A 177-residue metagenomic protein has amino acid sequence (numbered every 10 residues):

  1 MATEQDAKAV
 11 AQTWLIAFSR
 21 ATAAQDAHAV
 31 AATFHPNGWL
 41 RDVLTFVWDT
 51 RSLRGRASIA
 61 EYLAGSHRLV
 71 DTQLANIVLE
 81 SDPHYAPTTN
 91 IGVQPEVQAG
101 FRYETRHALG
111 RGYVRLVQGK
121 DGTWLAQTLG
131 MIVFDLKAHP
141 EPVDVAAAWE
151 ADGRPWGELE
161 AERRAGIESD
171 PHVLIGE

Functional and structural regions predicted by a protein language model:
M1-P36, A161-H172: Short, low-complexity N-terminal intrinsically disordered segments enriched in polar/charged residues
V10, R20, A24-V93: A solvent-exposed, acidic/Ser-Thr-rich amphipathic alpha-helical stretch
R56-A64, L69-T72, A138-E141, V145-A148 (+1 more regions): Catalytic cores of transferase enzymes with a strong primary signal for eukaryotic protein kinases
G92, G100-R163: Short beta-strand edge/turn micro-motifs at domain boundaries
L174-E177: Hydrophobic Val/Ile/Leu positions in short beta-strands of Rossmann-like dinucleotide-binding domains
